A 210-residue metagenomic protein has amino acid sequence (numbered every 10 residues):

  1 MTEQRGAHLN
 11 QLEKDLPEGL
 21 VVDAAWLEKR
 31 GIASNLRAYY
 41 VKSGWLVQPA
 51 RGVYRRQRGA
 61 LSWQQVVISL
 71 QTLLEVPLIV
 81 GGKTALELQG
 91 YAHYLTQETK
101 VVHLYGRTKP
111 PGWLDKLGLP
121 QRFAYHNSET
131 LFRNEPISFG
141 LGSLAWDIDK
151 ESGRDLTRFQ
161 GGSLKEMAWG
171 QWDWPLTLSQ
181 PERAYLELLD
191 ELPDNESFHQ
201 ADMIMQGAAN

Functional and structural regions predicted by a protein language model:
M1-T84, E98, V102-L119, N210: Short beta-edge/loop segments at beta->alpha junctions of small alpha/beta modules that act as binding/recognition
L88-N210: Phosphate-handling catalytic interfaces
